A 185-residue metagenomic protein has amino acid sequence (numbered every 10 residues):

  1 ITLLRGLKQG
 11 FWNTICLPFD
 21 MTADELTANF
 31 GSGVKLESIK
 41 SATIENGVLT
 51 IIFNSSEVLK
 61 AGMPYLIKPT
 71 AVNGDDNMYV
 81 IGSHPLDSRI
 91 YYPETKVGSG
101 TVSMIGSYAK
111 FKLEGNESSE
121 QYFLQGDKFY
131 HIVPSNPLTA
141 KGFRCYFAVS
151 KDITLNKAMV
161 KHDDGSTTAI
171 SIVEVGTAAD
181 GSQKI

Functional and structural regions predicted by a protein language model:
I1-F30, I52-K128, S135-A178: A short, polar beta-strand/turn micro-motif
S32-I44, L59-G62: Aromatic-patch recognition
K35, K40-A42, V173-I185: C-terminal outer-membrane/trafficking sorting elements
K40-T43, V133, S150: Disulfide-rich extracellular repeat modules and their boundaries
I44-I52: Short linear interaction motifs
